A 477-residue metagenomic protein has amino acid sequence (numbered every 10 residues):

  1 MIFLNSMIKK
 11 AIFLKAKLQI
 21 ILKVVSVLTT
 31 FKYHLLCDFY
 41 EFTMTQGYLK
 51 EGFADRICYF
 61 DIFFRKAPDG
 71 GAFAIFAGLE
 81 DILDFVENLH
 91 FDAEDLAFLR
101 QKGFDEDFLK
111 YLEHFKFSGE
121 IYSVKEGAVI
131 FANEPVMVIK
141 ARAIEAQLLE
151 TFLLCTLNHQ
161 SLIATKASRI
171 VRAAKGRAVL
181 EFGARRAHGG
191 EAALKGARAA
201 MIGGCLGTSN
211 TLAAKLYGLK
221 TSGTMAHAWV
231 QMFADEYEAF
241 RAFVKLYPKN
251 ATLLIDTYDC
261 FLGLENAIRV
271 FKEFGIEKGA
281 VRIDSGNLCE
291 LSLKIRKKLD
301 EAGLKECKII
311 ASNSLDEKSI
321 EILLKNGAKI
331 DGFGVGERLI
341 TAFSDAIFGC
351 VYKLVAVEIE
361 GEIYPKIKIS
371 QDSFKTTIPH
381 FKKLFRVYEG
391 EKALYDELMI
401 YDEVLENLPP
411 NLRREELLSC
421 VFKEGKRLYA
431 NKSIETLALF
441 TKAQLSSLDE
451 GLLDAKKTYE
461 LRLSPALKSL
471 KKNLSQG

Functional and structural regions predicted by a protein language model:
L4-S6, L14: Short hydrophobic targeting helices and cationic amphipathic motifs that mediate membrane/organellar targeting
L18-R56, K66-P68, G103, L109-S118 (+3 more regions): Buried, small/hydrophobic-residue-enriched core segments of structured protein domains
L22-R56, F60, G70-A74, D300-A302 (+1 more regions): Gly/Ser/Thr/Ala-enriched C-terminal appendages of enzymes
C58-E113: N-terminal, Lys/Arg-enriched amphipathic/low-complexity engagement segments that precede the first folded domain
D84-V86, S123-E126, I130: An N-terminal, globular interaction/scaffold subdomain
Q101-L109, G189, K366, M399-D402: Short, positively charged
S222, V281, I309, D331-F333: Hydrophobic residues within beta-strands of alpha/beta enzymes
